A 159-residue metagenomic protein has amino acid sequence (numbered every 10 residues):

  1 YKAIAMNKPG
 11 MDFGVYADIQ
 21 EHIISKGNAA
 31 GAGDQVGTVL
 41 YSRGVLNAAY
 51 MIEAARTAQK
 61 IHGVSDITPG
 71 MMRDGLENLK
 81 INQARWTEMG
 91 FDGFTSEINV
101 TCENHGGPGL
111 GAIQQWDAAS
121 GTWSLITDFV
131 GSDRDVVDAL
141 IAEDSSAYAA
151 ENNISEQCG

Functional and structural regions predicted by a protein language model:
Y1-A48, S155: Extracellular/periplasmic periplasmic-binding protein-like sensory domains
A5, A17-Q20, V45, A54 (+4 more regions): Generic alpha-helical secondary structure signal
G10, G109-A112, G159: A composition-driven signal for long, intrinsically disordered, charge-rich low-complexity tracts
G14-D18, M71, V136: Exposed alpha-helical structural elements
N28-Y41, I52-I126: Segments of small-molecule ligand-sensing domains
D74-T87, D117-G159: Conserved C-terminal helix/tail region of periplasmic/extracytoplasmic solute-binding proteins
